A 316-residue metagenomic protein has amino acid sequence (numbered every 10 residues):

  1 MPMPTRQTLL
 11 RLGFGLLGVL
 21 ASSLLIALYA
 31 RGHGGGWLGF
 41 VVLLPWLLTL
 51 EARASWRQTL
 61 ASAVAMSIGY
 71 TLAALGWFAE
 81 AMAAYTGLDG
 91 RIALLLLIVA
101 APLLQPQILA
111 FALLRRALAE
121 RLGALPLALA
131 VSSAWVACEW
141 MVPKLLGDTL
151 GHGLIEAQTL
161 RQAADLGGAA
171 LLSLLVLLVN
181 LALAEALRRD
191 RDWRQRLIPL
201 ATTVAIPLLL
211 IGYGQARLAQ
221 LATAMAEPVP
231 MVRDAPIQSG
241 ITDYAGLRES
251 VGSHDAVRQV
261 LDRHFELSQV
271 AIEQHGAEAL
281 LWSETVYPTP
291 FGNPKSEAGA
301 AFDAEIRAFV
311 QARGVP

Functional and structural regions predicted by a protein language model:
P2-A222: Membrane-embedded alpha-helical bundles of multi-pass enzymes that act on lipidic or dolichyl-linked glycan substrates
G214-P316: Soluble catalytic regions of membrane-associated enzymes that act on cell-envelope and secretory-pathway components
